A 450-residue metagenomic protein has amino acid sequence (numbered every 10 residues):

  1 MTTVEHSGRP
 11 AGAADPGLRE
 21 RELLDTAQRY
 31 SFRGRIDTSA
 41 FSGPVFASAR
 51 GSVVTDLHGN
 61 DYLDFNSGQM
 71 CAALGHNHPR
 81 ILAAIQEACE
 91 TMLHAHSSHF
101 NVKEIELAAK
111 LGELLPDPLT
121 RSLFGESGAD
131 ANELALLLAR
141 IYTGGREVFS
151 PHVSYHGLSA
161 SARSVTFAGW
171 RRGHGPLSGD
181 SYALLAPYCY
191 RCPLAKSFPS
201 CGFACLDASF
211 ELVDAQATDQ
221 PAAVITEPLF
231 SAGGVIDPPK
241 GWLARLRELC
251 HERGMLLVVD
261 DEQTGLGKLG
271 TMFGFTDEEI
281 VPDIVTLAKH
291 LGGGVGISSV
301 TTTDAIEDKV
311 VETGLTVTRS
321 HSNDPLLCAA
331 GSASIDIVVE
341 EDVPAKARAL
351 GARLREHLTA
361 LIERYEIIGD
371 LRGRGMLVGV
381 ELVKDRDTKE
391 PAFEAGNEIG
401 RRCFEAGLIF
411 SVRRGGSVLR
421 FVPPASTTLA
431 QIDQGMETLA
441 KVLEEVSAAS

Functional and structural regions predicted by a protein language model:
T2-S450: Conserved N-terminal phosphate-binding loop of PLP-dependent enzymes in the Aspartate aminotransferase
